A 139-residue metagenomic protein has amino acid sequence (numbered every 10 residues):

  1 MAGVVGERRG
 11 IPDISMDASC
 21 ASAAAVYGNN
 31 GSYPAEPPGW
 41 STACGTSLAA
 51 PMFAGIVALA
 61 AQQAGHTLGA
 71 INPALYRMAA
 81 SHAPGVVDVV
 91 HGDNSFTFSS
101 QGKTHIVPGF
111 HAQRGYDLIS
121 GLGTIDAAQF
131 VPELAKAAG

Functional and structural regions predicted by a protein language model:
M1-G139: Extracellular protease catalytic domains of secreted zymogens
